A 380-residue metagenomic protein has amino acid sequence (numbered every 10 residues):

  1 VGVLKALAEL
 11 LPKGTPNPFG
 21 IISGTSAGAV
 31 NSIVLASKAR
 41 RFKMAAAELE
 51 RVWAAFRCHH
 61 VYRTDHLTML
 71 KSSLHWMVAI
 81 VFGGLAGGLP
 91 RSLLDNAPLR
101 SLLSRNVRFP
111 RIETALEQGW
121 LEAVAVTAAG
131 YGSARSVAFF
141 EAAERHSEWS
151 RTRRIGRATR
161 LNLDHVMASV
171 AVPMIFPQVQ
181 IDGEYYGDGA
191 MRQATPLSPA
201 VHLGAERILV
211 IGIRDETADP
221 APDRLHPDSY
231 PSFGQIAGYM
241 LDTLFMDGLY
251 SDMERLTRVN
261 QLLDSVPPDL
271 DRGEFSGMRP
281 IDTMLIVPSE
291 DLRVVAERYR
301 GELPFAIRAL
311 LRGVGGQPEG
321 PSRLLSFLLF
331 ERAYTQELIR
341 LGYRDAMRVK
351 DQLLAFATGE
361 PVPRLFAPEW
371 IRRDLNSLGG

Functional and structural regions predicted by a protein language model:
V1-L93, A97, S101-L103, E141-I155 (+5 more regions): Patatin-like phospholipase
G14-P18, A115-E122, F275-P280: Short helix-terminating capping/connector loops at secondary-structure junctions
G20-S26, A123-A128, T283-V287: Extended hydrophobic secondary-structure segments that form protein cores and membrane-embedded regions
V61-L94, P98, D228-S229, F233 (+2 more regions): Alpha-helical membrane-targeting segments
P90, L103, L263-G380: C-terminal helical/tail subdomains of lipid-metabolizing enzymes
P90-A128, V137: Active-site periphery "cap/insert" segments of enzyme catalytic domains
P110-R111, R192-L197, L262-G273: Glycine-rich, charged/polar anion/phosphate-binding loops that engage phosphate groups from diverse ligands
E117-L244, G320-L329: Active-site gating loop/helix substructures
